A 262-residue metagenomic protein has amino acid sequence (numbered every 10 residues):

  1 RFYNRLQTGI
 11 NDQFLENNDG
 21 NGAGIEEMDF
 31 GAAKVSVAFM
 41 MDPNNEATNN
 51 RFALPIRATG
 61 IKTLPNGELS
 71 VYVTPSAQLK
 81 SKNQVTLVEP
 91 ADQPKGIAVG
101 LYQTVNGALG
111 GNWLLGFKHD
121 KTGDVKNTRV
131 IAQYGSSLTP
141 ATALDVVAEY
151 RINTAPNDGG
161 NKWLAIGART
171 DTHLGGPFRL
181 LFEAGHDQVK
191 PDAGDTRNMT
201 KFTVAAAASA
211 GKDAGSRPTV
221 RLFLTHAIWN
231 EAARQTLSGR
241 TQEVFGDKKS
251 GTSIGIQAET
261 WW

Functional and structural regions predicted by a protein language model:
R1-V73, M199, T203, R221-E231: Outer membrane beta-barrel
Q7-Q13, N45, V85-E89, T154-P156 (+2 more regions): Extracellular loop and loop/strand-boundary signature of outer-membrane beta-barrel proteins
G20-G24, D29-A32, R179-F182, F245-S253: Short flexible/disordered coil segments
G31-S36, R51-P191, R197-F202, T260: Detector for outer-membrane/organellar transmembrane beta-barrel domains, recognizing the amphipathic beta-strand
K82, N157, A193, G215-R217 (+1 more regions): Generic domain-boundary/flexible-linker signal
K162, G194-N198, K212-A214, G246 (+1 more regions): Short amphipathic alpha-helical interaction segments
N198-V220, L224, I228-L237, Q242-E243: Leucine-rich solenoid repeat modules
V204, S216, F245-W262: Outer-membrane beta-barrel "beta-signal"
